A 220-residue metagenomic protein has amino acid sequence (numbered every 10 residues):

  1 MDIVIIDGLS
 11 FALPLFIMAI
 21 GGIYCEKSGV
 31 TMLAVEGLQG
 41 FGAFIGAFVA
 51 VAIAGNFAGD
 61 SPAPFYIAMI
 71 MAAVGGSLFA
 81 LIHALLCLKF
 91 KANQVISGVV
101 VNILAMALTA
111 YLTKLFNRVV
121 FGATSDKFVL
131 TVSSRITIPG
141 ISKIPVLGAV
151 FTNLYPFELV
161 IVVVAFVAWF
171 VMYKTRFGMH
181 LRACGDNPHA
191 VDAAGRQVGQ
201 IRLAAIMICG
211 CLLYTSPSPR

Functional and structural regions predicted by a protein language model:
M1-A19, T31, I45, N56-I67: Membrane-interfacial amphipathic/re-entrant helices at transmembrane-helix boundaries
G8, G37, Y66-I70, I96 (+3 more regions): Hydrophobic alpha-helical transmembrane segments
M18, A47, I161-W169, C209-L213: Hydrophobic core segments of alpha-helical transmembrane domains in multi-pass membrane transport and ion-translocation
E26-I45, L88-V101, H180: Short, non-helical or kinked segments that cap or interrupt transmembrane helices
G59-M106: Alpha-helical transmembrane segments within multi-pass membrane transporters and channels
A105-Y173: Transmembrane helix-bundle core of multi-pass membrane transporters and related energy-transducing complexes
V167-M207: Membrane-helix/interface signature in polytopic inner-membrane proteins
Y214-P219: Conserved small/polar residues in nucleotide/adenosyl-binding loops
